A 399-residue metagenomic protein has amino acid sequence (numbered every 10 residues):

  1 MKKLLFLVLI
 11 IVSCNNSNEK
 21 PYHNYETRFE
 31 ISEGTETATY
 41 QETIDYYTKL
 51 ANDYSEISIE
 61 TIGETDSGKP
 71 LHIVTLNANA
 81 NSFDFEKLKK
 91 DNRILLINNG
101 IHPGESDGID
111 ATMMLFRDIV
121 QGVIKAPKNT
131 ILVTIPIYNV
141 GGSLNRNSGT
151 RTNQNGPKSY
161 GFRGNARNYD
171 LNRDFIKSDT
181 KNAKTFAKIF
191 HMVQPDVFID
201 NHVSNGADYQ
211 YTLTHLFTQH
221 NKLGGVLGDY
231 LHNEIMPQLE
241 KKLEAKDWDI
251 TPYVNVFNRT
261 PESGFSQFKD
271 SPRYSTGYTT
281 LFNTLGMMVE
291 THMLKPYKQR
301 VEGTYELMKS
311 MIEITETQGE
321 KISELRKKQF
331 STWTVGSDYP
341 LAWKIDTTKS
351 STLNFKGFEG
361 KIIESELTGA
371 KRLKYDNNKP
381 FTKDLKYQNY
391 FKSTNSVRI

Functional and structural regions predicted by a protein language model:
K3-V12: Sec-dependent N-terminal signal peptides
N15-S17: Bacterial signal peptide processing site
P21-T35, I97-N99, D170, Y390-V397: Acidic/histidine-rich, surface-exposed loop or edge segments in extracytoplasmic proteins
E30-T37, I101-E105, N172-I176, G225-D229 (+2 more regions): Second-shell loop/turn segments in exported
T43-L95: Soluble metallo-hydrolase cores and metallopeptidase-like ectodomains found primarily in the secretory/periplasmic
I62-E64, L76-A78, N99-I101, I135-N139 (+2 more regions): Active-site-proximal beta-strand/loop segments in catalytic clefts of secreted hydrolases
K89-N98, S106-T260, D270: Active-site/substrate-binding loop(s) of hydrolase catalytic cores
V256-I399: Hard-cation-handling environments
